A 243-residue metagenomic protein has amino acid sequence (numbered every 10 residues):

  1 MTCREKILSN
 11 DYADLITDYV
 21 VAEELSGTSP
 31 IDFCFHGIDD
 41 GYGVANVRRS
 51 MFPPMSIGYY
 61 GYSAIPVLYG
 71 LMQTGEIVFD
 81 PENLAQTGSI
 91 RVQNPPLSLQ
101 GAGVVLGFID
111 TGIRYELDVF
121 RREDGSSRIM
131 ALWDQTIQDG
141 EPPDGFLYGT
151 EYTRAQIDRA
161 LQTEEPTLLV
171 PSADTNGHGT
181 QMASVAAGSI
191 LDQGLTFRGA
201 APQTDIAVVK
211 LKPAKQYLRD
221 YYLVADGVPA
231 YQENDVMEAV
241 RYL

Functional and structural regions predicted by a protein language model:
M1-V105, T111-R128: Autoinhibitory propeptides
N94-D235: Subtilisin-like serine protease catalytic core
V236-L243: Structured alpha-helical segments in the cores of large, soluble enzyme domains
